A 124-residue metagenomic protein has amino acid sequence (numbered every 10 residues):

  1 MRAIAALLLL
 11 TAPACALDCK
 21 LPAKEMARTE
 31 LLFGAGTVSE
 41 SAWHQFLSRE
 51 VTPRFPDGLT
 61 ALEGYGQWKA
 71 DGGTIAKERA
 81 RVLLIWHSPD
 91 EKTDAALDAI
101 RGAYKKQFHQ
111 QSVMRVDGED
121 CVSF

Functional and structural regions predicted by a protein language model:
M1-A6: Sec-dependent signal peptide recognition, specifically the positively charged N-region followed immediately by
L8-A16: Hydrophobic h-region of N-terminal signal peptides that target proteins for export in Gram-negative bacteria
A16-L62: N-terminal secretory signal peptides
L17-K20, L47-S48, A70-G72, I100-A103: Intrinsically disordered, low-complexity boundary segments flanking structured domains
G34-G36, G64, W86, G118: Active-site-proximal beta-strand/loop segments in catalytic clefts of secreted hydrolases
D57-V82: Short, intrinsically disordered low-complexity segments
I75-F124: Helix-rich interaction surfaces within compact, conserved domain-sized segments that mediate assembly or partner
